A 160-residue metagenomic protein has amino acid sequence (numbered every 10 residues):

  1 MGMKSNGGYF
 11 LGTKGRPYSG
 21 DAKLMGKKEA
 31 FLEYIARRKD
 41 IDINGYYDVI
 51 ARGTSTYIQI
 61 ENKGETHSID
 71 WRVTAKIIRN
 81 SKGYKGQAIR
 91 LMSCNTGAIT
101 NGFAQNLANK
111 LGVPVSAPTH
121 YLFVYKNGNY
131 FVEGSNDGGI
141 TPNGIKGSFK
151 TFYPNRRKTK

Functional and structural regions predicted by a protein language model:
M1-A88, E133-K160: Glycine-rich short-loop/terminal segments
I89-K160: Active-site-proximal C-terminal subdomain of hydrolase catalytic domains
